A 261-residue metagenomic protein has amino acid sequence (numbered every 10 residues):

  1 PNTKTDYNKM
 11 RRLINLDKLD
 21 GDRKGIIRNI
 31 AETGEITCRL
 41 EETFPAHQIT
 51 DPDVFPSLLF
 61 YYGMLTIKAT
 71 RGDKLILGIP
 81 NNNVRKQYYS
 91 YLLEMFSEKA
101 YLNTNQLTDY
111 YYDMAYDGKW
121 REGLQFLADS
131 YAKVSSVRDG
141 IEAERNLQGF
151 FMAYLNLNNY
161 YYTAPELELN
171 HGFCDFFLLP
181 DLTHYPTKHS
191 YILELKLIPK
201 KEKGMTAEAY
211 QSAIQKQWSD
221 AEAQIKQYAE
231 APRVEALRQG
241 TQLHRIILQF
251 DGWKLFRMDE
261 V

Functional and structural regions predicted by a protein language model:
P1-A221, A229, R257-V261: Extended alpha-helical interface modules used as scaffolds for assembling large macromolecular complexes
R233-V261: Domain-level recognition of nuclease-like catalytic cores that cleave nucleotide substrates
